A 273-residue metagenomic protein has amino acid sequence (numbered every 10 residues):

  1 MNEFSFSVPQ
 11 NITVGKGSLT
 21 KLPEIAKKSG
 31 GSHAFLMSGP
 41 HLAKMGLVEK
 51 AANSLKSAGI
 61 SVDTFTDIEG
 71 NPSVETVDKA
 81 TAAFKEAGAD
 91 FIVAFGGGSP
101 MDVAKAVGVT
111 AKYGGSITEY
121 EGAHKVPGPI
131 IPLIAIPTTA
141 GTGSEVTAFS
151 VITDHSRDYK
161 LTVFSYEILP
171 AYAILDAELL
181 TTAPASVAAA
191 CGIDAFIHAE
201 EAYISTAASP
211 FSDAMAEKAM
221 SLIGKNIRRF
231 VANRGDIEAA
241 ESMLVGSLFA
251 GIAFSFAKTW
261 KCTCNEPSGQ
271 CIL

Functional and structural regions predicted by a protein language model:
M1-F65: An N-terminal, well-structured beta->alpha segment
A34-G39, D63-T66, I92-F95, I134 (+1 more regions): Short glycine-rich or small-residue beta-strand-to-loop segments that form or flank ligand, phosphate, metal/Fe-S
M37-G46, G70-N71, T206, D213: N-terminal beta-alpha supersecondary unit
A43-G115, R229-A240: N-terminal small/polar loop signature for handling phosphorylated ligands or for N-terminal nucleophile
E75-L175: Glycine/threonine-rich beta-strand-loop-alpha-helix active-site module that forms ligand/phosphate-binding
F149-A257: Carboxylate- and glycine-rich phosphate/diphosphate-binding segment that chelates Mg2+/Mn2+
A257-L273: C-terminal catalytic subdomain
